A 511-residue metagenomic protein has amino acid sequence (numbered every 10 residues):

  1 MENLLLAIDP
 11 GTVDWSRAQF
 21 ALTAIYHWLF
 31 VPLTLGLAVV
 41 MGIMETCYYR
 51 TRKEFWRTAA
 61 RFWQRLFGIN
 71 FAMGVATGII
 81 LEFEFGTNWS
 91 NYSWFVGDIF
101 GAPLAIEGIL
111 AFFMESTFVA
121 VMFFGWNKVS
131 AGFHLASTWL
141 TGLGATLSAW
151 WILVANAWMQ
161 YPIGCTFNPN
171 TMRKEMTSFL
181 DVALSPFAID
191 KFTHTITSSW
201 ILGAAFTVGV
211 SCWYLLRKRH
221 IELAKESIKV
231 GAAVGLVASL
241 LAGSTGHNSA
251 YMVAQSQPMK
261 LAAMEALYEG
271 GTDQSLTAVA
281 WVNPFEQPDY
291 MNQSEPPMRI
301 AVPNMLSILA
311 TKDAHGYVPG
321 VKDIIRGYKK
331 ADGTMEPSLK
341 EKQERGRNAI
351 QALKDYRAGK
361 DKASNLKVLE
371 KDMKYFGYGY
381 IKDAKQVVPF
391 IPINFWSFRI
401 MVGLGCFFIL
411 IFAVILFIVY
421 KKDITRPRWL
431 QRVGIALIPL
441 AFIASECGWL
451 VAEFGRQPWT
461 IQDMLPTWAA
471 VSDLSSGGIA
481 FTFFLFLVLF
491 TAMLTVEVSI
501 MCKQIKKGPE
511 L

Functional and structural regions predicted by a protein language model:
M1-I25, R52-A59, F83-A105, A157-T193 (+5 more regions): Membrane-interface interhelical loops and short amphipathic "cap" helices that link adjacent transmembrane segments
A21, P186-S199, E286-L404, F483: Individual transmembrane alpha-helix segments
T51-I69, F95-G101, A105, G125-L143 (+2 more regions): Membrane-interfacial loop-to-helix junctions in multi-pass inner-membrane proteins
G68-T77, W139-P162, G235-G246, Y356 (+1 more regions): Hydrophobic alpha-helical membrane-insertion segments
N70-L140, F454-Q457: Membrane-interface helix-loop-helix modules in multi-pass inner-membrane proteins
A120-K128, F133-G142, W150-W158, F179 (+1 more regions): Internal alpha-helical transmembrane segments
W151, A155, V237-S338: Aromatic-rich transmembrane-lumenal/periplasmic boundary elements in polytopic membrane proteins
K382, Q386-W449, A480-Q504: C-terminal substrate/ligand-recognition segments
